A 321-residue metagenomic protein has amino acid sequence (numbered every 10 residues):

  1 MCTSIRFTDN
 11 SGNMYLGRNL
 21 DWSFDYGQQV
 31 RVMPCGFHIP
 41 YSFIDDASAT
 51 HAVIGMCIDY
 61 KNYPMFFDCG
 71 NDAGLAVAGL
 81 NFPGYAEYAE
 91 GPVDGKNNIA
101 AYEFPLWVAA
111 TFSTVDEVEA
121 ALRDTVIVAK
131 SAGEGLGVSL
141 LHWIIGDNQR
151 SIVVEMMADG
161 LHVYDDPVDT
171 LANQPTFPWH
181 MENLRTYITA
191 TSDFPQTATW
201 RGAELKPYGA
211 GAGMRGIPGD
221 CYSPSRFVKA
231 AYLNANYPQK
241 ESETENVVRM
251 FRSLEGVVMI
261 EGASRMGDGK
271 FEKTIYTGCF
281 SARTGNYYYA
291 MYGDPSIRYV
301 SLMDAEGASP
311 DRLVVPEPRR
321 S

Functional and structural regions predicted by a protein language model:
M1-F7, N13-Y15, K130-G133, V138-S139 (+2 more regions): C-terminus-biased signal that marks the final domain/tail of proteins
M1-K96, A129, V315-P316, R320-S321: A contiguous strand-loop segment
L20, N81, D147-Q149, A158 (+1 more regions): Short, flexible loop/turn elements at secondary-structure junctions
W22-F24, P83-Y85, D159-H162, D169 (+1 more regions): Short, surface-exposed beta-strand-loop junctions and turns on beta-sheet-rich folds
V77-G79, V163, Y287-A290: Short hydrophobic/aromatic-rich beta-strand segments that constitute the beta-sheet cores of beta-sandwich/beta-barrel
G95-S131, E243-F251: Proteins synthesized as precursors that undergo proteolytic processing into mature forms
R123-H162: Catalytic cofactor-binding cores of redox enzymes
